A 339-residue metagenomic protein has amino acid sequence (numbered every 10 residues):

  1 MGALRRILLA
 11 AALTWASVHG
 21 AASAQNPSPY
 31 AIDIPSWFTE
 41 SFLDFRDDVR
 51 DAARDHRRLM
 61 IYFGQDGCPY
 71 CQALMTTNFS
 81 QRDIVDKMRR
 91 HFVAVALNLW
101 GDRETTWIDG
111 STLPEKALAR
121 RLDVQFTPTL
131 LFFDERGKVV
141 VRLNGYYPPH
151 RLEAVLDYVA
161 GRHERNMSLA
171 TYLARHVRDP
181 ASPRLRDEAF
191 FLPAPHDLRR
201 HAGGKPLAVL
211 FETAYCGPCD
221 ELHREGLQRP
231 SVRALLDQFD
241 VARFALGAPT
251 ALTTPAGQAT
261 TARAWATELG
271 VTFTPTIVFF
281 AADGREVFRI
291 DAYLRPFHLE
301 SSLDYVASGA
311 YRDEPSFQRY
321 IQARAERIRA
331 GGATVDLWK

Functional and structural regions predicted by a protein language model:
M1-L8: Bacterial N-terminal signal peptides that target proteins for export
L8-V18: Bacterial N-terminal signal peptides
A24-L59, Q65-R82, D86, L99-L207 (+2 more regions): Proteins that catalyze or organize thiol-disulfide redox chemistry and the adjacent proteostasis machinery handling
A94-L97, V241-R243: Conserved alpha/beta-hydrolase
